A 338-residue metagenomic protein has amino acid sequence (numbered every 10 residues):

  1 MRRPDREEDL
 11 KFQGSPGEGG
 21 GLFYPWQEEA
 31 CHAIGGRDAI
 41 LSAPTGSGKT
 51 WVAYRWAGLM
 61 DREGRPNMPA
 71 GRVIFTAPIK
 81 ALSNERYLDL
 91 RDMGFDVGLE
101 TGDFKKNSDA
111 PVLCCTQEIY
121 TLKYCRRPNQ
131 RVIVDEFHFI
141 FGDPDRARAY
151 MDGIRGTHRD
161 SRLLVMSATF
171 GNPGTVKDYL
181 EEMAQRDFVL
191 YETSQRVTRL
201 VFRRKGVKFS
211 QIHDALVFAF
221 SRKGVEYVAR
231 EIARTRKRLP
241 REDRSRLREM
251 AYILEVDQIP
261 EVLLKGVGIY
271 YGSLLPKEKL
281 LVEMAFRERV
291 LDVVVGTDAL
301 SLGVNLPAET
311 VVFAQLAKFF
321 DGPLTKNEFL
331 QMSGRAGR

Functional and structural regions predicted by a protein language model:
M1-S42: Conserved pre-motif I regulatory segment
W26, K49-G58, R146-D152: Motif I (Walker A/P-loop) of helicase-class P-loop NTPases
G36-W56: Walker A/P-loop
A39, F104, D152-L164, A168-R236 (+1 more regions): Conserved interdomain linker/interface between the two RecA-like ATPase lobes of SF2 helicase motors
P44, E63-T101, L216-V293, D321-F329 (+1 more regions): Conserved C-terminal RecA-like helicase domain
N84-Y124, E192-Q195, F202: Inter-Walker segment of RecA-like/P-loop motor cores
C114, N129-V134, L291-K318: A short beta-strand element within the Helicase C-terminal
Q117-T121, C125-L164: SF2 helicase catalytic motif II
